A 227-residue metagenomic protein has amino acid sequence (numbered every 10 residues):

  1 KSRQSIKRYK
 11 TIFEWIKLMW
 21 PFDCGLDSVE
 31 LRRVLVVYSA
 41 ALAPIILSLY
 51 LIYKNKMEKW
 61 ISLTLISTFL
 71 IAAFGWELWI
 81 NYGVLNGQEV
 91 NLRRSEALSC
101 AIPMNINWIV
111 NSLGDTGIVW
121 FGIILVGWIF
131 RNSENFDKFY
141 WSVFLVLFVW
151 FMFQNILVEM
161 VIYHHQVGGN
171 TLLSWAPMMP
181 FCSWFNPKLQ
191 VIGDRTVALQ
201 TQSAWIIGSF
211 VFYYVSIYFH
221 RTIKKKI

Functional and structural regions predicted by a protein language model:
S5: Cationic, low-complexity basic patches in intrinsically disordered or flexible, solvent-exposed regions
R8-I227: Aromatic-rich, lipid-facing transmembrane alpha helices and their immediate juxtamembrane interface loops in integral
